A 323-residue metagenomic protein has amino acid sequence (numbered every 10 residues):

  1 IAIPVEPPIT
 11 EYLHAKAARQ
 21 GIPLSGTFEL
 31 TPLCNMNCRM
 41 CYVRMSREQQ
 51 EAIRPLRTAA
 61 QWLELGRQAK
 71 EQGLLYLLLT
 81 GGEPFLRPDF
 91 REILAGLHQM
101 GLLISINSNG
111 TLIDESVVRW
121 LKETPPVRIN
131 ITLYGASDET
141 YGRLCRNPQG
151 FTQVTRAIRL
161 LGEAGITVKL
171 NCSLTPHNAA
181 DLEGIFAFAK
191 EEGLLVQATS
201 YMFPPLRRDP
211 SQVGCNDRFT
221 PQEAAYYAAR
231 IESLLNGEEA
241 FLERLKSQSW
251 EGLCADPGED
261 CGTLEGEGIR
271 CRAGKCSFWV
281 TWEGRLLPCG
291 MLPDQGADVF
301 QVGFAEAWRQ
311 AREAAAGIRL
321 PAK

Functional and structural regions predicted by a protein language model:
I1-K16, Q20-I22, C261-R272, E283-K323: Flexible mid-to-C-terminal extensions adjoining Fe-S/redox cofactors in radical SAM and related proteins
I1-R128, Y227-R230: Conserved alpha-helical substructure of the radical SAM core
S25, G274-K275: Short coil/loop residues immediately preceding or within conserved phosphate-binding loops of NTP-utilizing enzyme
P32, T281-W282: Short, ordered coil/turn segments that flank beta-strands lining enzyme active or ligand-binding pockets
A60-R67, E71, E92-Q99, S116-R119 (+7 more regions): Replace "anionic and nucleotidyl ligands
P84, L112, L174-H177, D294: Short histidine/acidic/glycine/proline-rich micro-motifs that form metal- and phosphate-coordinating active-site loops
K122, T132-Y134, E139-R270, W282-L287 (+1 more regions): Radical SAM enzyme [4Fe-4S]-AdoMet core and its adjacent flexible, acidic and glycine-rich loops/tails across
